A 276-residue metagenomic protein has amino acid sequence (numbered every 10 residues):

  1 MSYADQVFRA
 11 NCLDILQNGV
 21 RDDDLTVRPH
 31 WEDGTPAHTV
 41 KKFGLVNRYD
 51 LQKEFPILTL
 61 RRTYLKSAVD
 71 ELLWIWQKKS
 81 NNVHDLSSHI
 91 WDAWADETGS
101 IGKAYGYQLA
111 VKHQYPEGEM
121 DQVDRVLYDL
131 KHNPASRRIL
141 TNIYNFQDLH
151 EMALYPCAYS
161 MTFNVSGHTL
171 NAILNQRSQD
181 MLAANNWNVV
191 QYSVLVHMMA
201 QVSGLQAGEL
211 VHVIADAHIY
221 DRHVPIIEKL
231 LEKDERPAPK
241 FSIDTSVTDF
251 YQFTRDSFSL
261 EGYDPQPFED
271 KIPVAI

Functional and structural regions predicted by a protein language model:
M1-I276: Terminal, non-catalytic protein-protein interaction segments that mediate quaternary/complex assembly
